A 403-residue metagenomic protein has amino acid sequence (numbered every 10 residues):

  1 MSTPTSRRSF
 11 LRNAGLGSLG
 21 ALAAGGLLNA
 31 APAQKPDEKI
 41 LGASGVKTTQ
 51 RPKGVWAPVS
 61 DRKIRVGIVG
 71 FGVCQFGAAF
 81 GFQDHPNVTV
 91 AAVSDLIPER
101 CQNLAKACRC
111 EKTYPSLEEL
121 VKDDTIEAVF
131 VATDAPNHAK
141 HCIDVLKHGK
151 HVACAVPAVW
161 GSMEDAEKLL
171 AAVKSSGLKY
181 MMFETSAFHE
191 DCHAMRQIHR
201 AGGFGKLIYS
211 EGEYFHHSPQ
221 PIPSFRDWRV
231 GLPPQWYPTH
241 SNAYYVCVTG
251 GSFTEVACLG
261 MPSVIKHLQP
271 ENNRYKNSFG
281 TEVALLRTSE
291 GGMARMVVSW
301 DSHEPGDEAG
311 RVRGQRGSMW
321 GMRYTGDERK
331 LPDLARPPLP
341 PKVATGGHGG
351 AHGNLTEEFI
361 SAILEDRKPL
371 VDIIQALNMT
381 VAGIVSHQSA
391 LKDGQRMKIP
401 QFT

Functional and structural regions predicted by a protein language model:
M1-L19: N-terminal secretory signal peptides and thylakoid transit peptides that target proteins across membranes
N13-S60, A128-F130, S361-T403: C-terminal helix-rich "cap/oligomerization" subdomain common to oxidoreductases
A21-C108: N-terminal Rossmann-like dinucleotide-binding module
S44-W56, W236-D327, G353-P369, G383-H387 (+1 more regions): Contiguous beta-strand/loop segments that form the cofactor/metal-binding neighborhood of enzyme cores
I68, C154-A155, Y180-M182, E211 (+1 more regions): Hydrophobic residues in well-ordered beta-strands that form the structural core
C110-S116: Conserved SAM-binding strand-loop segment of SAM-dependent methyltransferases
A128, D134-A135, A139-A187, G202: Beta-strand-loop-alpha-helix segment that lines the small-molecule cofactor/substrate pocket of alpha/beta enzymes
S175-M181, S186-K276: Predominantly a Rossmann-like dinucleotide-binding segment in NAD(P)-dependent oxidoreductases
